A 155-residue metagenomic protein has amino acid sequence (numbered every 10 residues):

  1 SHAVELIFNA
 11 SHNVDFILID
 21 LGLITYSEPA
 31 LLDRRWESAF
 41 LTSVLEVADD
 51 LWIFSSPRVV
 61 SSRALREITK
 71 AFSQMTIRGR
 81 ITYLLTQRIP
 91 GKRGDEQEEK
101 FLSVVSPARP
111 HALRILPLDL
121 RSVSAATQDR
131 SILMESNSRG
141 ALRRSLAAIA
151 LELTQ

Functional and structural regions predicted by a protein language model:
S1: Nucleotide-state-sensitive switch-loop elements of NTP-binding domains
E5, N9-H111: Conserved catalytic-core segment of NTP-binding enzymes
Q87-K92, S103-M134, L146: Beta-strand-loop-alpha "switch" segments that mediate conformational coupling across diverse proteins
R139-A141: C-terminal interaction surface of TIR/SEFIR-family domains
S145-Q155: C-terminal alpha-helix
